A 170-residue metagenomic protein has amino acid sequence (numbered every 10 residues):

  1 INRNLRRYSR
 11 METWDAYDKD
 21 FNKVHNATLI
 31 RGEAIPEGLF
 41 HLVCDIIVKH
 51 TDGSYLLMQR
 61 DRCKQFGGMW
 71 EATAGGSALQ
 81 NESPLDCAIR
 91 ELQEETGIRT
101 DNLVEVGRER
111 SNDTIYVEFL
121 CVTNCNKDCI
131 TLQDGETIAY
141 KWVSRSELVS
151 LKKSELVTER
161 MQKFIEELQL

Functional and structural regions predicted by a protein language model:
I1-R10, E105: Short, Lys/Arg-enriched N-terminal segments with co-localized hydrophobic residues within the first ~10-30 amino acids
R10-D45, T51: Acidic, metal-coordinating catalytic segment for phosphate/diphosphate chemistry, firing primarily on the Nudix
D20-K23, S54, M69, V104: Residue-level signal for well-ordered, solvent-exposed loop/turn and beta-edge residues enriched in charged/polar side
I35-E37, F66-A72, K141: A short, polar/proline- and glycine-enriched secondary-structure boundary/capping micro-motif
V43-A74: A glycine-rich, hydrophobic loop/mini-helix early in the fold
G76-R160: Unchanged
V157-L170: Charged phosphate-binding loop/patch that engages nucleotide di/tri-phosphates or the phosphate backbone of nucleic
